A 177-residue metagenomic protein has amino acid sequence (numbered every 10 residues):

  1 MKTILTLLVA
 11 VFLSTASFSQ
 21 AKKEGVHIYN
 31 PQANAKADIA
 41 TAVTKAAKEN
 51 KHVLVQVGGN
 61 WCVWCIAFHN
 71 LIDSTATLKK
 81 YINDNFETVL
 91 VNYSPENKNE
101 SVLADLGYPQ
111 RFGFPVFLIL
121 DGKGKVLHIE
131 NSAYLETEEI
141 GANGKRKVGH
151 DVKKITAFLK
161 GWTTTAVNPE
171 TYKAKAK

Functional and structural regions predicted by a protein language model:
M1-K22: Bacterial Sec-dependent N-terminal signal peptides
S17-N34, T165-K177: Sec-dependent signal peptide cleavage junction
A33-A35, T75-E100: Thiol-based oxidoreductase modules, predominantly thioredoxin-like and allied folds used for disulfide exchange
A33-V53: A short beta-strand-turn-helix
E49-L54, D84-V89, G113-P115, G122-K125: Loop/turn elements at helix/coil->beta-strand transitions in domains of secreted/extracellular proteins
V57-D73: Conserved redox-active cysteine motifs that mediate thiol-disulfide chemistry, especially di-cysteine Cys-X(1-2)-Cys
P95-F112, K123: Structural alpha/beta surface segment adjacent to cysteine/selenocysteine redox centers across thiol/disulfide enzymes
R111-A174: Non-catalytic, surface beta->alpha helical segment in thiol-disulfide oxidoreductase systems
